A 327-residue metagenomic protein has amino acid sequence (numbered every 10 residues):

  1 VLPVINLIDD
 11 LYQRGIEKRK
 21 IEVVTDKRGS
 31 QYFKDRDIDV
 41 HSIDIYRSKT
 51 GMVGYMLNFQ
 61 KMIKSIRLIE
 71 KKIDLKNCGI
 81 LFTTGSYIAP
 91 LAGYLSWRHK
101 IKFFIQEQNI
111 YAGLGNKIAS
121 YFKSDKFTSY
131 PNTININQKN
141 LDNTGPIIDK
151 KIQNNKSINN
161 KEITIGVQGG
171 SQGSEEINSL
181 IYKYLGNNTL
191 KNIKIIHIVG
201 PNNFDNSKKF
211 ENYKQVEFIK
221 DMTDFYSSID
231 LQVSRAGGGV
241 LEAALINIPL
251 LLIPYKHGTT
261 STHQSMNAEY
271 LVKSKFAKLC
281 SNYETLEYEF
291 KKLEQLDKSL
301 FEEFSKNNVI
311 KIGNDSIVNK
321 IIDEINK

Functional and structural regions predicted by a protein language model:
V1-I198, N202-K327: Nucleotide-activated sugar donor-binding and catalytic core shared by glycosyltransferases and related lipid-linked
